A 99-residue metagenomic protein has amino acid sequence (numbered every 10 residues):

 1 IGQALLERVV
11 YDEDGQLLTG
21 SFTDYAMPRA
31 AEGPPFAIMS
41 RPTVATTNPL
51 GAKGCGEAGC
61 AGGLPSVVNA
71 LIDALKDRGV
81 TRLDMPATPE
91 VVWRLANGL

Functional and structural regions predicted by a protein language model:
G2-L99: C-terminal catalytic domains of large/alpha subunits in multi-subunit enzymes
